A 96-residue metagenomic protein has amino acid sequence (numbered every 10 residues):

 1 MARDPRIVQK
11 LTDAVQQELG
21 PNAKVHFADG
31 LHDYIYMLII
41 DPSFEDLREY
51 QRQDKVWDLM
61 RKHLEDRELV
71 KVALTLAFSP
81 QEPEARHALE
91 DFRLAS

Functional and structural regions predicted by a protein language model:
M1-R6: N-terminal presequence-like segments and adjacent domain-start helices
K10, A14-E18, L59-H63: Generic non-transmembrane alpha-helical segments
V15-K24, D66-E68: Short secondary-structure junctions
L19-M37: Short edge beta-strands and adjacent turn/loop segments
A28-L31, S43, S96: Extended, charge-rich alpha-helical interface modules
M37-Q53: A short interface-forming secondary-structure element
Y50-Q51, E68-S96: Polar/charged, Gly/Pro-rich intrinsically disordered segments
